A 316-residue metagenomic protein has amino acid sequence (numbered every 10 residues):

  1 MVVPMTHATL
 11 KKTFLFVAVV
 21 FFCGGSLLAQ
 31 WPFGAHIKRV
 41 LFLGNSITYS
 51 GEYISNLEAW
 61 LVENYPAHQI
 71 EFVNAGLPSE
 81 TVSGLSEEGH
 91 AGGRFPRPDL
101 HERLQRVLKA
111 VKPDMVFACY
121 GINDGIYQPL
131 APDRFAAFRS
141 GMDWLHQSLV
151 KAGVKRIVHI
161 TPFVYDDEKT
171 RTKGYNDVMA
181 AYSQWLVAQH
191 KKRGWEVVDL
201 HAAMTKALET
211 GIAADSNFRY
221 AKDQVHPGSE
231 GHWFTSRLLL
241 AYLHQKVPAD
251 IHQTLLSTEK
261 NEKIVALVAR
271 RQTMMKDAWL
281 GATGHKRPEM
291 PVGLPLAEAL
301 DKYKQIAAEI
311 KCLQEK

Functional and structural regions predicted by a protein language model:
V3-L15: Bacterial N-terminal signal peptides that target proteins for export
F14-S26: Bacterial N-terminal signal peptides
L28-S79, S83-S86, R94, L104-K112 (+2 more regions): Serine-esterase "nucleophile elbow" of acetyl-processing enzymes
H36, E52, K192-R193, D215-K316: Conserved catalytic region of serine esterases and O-acyltransferases that act on ester linkages in lipids
R39-L43, E71-G76, D114-Y120, R156-T161 (+2 more regions): Structural recognition of the beta-strand scaffold that forms the well-ordered cores of secreted hydrolase catalytic
N74-D99, I126-R134, Q224: Acidic/histidine-rich helix-loop elements that form or flank divalent-metal/phosphate-binding sites at the catalytic
A137, D167-H201: Substrate-gating cap/lid alpha-helix
V150-R156: A short helix->loop->beta-strand "cap" motif at the edges of active sites that frequently abuts
